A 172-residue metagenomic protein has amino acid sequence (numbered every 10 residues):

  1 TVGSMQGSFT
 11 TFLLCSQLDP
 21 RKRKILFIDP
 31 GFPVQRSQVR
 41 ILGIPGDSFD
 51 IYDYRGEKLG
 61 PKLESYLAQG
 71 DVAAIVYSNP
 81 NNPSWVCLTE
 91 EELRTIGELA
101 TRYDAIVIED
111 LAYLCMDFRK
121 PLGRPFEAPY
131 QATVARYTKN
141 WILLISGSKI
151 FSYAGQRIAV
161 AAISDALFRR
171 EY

Functional and structural regions predicted by a protein language model:
T1-Y103, L114-Y137, I142: Conserved core of the PLP fold type I
D110-L111: Walker B catalytic acidic pair
V134-Y172: Conserved core segment of the aminotransferase class I/II
